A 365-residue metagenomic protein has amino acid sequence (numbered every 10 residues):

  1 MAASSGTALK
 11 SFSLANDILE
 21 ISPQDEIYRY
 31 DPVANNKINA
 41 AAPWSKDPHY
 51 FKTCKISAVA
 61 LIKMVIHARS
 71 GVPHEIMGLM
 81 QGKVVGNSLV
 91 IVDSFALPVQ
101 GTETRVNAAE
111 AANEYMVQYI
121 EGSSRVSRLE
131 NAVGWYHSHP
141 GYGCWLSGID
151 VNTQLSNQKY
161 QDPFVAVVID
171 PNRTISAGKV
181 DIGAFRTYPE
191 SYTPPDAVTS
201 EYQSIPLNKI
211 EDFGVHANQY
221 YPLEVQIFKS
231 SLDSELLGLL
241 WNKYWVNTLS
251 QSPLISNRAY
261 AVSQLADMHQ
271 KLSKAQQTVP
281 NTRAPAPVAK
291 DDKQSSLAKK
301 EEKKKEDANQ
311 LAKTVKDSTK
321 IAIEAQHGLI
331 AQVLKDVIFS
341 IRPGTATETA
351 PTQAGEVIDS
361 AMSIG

Functional and structural regions predicted by a protein language model:
M1-G134, P140-G365: MPN/JAMM (Mov34/JAB) isopeptidase/deubiquitinase module and associated MPN-bearing subunits/adaptors in ubiquitin
